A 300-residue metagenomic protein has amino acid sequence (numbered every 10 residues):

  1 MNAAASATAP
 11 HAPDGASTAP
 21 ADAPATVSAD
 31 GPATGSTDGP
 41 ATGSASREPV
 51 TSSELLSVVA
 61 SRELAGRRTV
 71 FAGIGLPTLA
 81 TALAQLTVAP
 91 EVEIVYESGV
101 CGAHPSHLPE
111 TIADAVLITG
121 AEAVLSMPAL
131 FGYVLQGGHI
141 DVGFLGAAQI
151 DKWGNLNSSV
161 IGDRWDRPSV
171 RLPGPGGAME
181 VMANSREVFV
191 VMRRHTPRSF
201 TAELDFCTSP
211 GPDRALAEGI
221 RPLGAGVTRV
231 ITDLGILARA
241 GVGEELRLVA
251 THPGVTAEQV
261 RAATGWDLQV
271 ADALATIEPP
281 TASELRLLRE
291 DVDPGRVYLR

Functional and structural regions predicted by a protein language model:
M1-A5, L108-T276, P280: Conserved phosphate- and dinucleotide-binding cores of soluble alpha/beta proteins, encompassing both enzyme active
N2-R47: Intrinsically disordered, low-complexity terminal tails and inter-domain linkers enriched for S/T/G/P/D/E
D22, D38, A80-A82, I161: Residue-level recognition of conserved structural "scaffold" positions that shape functional pockets and channels
G43-A121: N-terminal active-site beta-alpha-beta segment that forms phosphate/nucleotide-binding and substrate-recognition loops
L64, R68, A84, V88 (+7 more regions): Structural signal for hydrophobic packing residues in well-ordered secondary-structure cores of soluble enzyme domains
D272-R300: A conserved C-terminal secondary-structure "cap"
